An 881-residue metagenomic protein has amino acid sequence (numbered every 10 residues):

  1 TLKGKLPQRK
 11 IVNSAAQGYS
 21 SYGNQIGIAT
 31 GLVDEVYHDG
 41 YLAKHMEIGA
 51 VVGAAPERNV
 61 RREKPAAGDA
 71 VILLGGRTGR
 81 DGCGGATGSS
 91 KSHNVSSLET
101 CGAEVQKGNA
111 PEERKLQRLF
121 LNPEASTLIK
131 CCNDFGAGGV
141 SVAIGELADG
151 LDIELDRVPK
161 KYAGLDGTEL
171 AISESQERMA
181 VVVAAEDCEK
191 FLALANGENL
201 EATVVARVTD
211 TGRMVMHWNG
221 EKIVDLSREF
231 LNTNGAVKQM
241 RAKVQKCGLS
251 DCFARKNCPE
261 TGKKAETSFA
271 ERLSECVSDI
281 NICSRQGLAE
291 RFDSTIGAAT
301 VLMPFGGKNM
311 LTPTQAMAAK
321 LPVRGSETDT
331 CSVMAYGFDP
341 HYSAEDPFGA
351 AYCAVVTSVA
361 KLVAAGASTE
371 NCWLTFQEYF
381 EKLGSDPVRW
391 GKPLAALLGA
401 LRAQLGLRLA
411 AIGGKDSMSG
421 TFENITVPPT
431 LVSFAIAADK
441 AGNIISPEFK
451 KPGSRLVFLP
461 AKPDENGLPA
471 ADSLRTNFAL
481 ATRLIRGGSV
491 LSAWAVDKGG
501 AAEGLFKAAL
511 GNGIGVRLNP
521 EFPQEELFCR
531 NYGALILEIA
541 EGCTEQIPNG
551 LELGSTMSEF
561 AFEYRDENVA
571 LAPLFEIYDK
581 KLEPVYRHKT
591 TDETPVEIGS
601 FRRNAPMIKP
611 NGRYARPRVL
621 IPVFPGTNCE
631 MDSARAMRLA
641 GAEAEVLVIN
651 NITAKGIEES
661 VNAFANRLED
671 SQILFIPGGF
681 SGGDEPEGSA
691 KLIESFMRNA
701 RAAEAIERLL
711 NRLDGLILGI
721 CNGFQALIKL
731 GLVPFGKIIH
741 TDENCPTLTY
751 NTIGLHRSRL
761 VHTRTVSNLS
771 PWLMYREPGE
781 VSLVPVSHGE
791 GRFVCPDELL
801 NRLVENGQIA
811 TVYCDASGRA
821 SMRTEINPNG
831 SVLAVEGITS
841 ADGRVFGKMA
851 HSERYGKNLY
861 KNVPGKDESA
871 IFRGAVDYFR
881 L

Functional and structural regions predicted by a protein language model:
T1, A70-G84, K130-L147, M310 (+9 more regions): Conserved phosphate/anionic-ligand binding catalytic regions in large, soluble enzymes, centered on
T1-H45, S97-E99, A344-I412, D416 (+1 more regions): A glycine-rich phosphate/pyrophosphate-binding beta-strand-loop-alpha-helix module
T1-Q176, A180-E186, S419-V432, I436-I445: Hydrophobic, small-residue-rich alpha-helical packing segments that form membrane-like cores
N13, K64, A70-V71, R77-Q117 (+8 more regions): Intein/HINT protein-splicing elements and their conserved insertion hotspots or analogous self-processing inserts
P65, K450, A665-E669: A short, aliphatic-rich alpha-helical micro-motif
R565-I720, F724-F735, T749-R757, I826 (+2 more regions): N-terminal beta1-alpha1 cap of cysteine-dependent amidohydrolase-like domains
E659, A663-N666, E707-L710, H740-L881: Amide-donor transfer/coupling interface in amidating biosynthetic enzymes
